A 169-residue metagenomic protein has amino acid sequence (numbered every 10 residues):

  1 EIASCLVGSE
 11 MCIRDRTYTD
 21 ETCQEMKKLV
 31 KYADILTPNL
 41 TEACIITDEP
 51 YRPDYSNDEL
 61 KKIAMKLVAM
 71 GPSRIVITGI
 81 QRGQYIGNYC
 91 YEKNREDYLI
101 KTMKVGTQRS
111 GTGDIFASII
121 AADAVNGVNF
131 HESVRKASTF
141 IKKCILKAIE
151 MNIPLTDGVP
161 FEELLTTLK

Functional and structural regions predicted by a protein language model:
E1-G8, C12-I13: Single conserved hydrophobic/aromatic residue that forms the stacking wall/gate of nucleotide- or nucleobase-binding
S9, P38-T41, T78-I80, T102-M103 (+1 more regions): Fold-independent oxyanion-binding glycine-rich loops and adjacent beta-strand/coil segments at enzyme active sites
T17-D97: Conserved phosphate/ATP/ADP-binding segment of small-molecule kinases
E42, G79-G83, M103-G106, S138-K142: Glycine-rich beta-alpha junction loops
P50-E59, V125-R135: Short, charged, surface-exposed loops that flank catalytic or proteolytic processing sites
D97-S110: Short pre-catalytic strand/loop immediately N-terminal to key active-site residues, enriched for Gly-Thr
T107-F130, V134: Short, small-residue alpha-helix embedded
H131-K169: Charged C-terminal helix
